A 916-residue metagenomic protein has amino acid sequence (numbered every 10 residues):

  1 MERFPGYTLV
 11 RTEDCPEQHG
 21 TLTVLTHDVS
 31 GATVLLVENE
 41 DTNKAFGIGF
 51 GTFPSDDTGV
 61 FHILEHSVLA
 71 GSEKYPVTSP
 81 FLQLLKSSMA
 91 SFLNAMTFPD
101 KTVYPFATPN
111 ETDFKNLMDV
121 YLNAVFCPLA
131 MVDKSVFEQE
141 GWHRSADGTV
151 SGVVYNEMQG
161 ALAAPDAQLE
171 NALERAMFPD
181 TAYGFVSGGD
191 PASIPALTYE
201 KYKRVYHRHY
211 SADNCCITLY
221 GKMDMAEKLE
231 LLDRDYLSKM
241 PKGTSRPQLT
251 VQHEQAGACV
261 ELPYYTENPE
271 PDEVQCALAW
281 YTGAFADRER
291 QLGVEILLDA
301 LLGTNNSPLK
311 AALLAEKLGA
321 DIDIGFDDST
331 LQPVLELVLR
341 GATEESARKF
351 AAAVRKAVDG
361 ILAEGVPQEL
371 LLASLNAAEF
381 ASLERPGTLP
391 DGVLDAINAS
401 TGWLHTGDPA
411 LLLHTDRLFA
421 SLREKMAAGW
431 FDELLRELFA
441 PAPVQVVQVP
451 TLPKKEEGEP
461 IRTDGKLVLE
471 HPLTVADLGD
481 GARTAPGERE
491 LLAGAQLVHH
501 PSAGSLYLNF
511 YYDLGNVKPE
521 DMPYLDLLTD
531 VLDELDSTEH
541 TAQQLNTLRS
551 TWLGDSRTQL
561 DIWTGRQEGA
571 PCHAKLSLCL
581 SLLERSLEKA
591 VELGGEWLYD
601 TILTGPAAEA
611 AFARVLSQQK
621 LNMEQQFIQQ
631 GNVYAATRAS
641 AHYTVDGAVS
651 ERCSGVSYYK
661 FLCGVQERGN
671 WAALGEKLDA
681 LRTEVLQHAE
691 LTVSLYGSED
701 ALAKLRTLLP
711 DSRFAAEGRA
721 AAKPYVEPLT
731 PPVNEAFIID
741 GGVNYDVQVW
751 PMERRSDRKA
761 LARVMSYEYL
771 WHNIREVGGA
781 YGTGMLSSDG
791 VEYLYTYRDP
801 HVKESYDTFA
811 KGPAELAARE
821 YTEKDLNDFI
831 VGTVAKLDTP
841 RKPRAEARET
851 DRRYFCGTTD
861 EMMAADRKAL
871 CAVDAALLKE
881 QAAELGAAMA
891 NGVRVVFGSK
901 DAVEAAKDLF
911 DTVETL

Functional and structural regions predicted by a protein language model:
M1-A45: Non-catalytic terminal extensions that flank enzyme cores
V37-E40, G47-G49, Y155, Q159 (+10 more regions): His/Glu-based metal-binding/catalytic segments typifying zinc-dependent metallopeptidases
N43-F53, S79-C127, K134-E140, A167-A192 (+10 more regions): M16 family metallopeptidases and their MPP-like homologs
T58-A70, M522, D526-D530: Active-site recognition of the HExxH zinc-binding catalytic motif
F92, K203-H207, P263-T266, L309 (+10 more regions): Generic recognition of flexible, low-complexity loop/linker segments
R144-N214, T218-Y236, M240-Y265, E270-D272: Hydrophobic, small-residue-rich alpha-helical packing segments that form membrane-like cores
E200-D235, D646, S650-G655, L674-L709 (+1 more regions): Non-catalytic, conformational "gating/processing" segments within enzyme and secreted inhibitor domains
A427-K454: Extended, domain-scale alpha-helical bundle/helix-rich regions
